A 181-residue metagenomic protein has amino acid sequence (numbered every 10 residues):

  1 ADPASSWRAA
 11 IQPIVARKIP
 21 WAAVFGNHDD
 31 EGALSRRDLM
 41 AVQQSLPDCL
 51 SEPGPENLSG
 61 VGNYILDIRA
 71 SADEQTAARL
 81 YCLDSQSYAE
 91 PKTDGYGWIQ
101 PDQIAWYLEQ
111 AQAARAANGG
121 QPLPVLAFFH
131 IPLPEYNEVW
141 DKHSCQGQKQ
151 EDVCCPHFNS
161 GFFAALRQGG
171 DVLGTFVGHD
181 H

Functional and structural regions predicted by a protein language model:
A1, A22-V24, V125-F129: Short beta-strand segments at enzyme active-site cores
A1, N27-H28, S85-Q86, I131 (+1 more regions): Active-site metal-binding loops of divalent metal-dependent hydrolases
D2, R8, Q168: Functionally engaged cysteine thiol sites
S5-G120: Extended active-site neighborhood of metal-dependent phosphoesterases/phosphodiesterases
A16, R79-Y81, T93-H181: His/acidic metal-ligating clusters that form di-metal
